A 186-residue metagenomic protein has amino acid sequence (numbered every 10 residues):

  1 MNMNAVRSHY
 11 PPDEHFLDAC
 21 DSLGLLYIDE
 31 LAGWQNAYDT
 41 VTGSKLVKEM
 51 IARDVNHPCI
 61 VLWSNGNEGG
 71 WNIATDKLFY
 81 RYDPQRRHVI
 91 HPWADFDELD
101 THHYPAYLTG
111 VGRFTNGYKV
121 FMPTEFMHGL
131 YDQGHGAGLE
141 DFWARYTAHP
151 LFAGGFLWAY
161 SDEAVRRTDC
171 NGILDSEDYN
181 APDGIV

Functional and structural regions predicted by a protein language model:
M1-M3: N-terminal structural segment of carbohydrate-active enzymes
A5-V186: Substrate-binding/catalytic cleft of secreted carbohydrate-active enzymes, primarily glycoside hydrolases
